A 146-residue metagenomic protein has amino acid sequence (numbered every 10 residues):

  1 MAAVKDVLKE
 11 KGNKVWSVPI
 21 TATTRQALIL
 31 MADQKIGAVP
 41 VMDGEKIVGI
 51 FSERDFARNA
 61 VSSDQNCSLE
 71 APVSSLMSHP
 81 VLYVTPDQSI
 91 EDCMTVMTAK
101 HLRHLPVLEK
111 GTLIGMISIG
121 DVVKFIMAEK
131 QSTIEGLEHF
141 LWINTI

Functional and structural regions predicted by a protein language model:
M1-N13, S52-Y83, S89-T98, I119-I146: Tandem CBS (Bateman) regulatory domains
A3-V48: A positional/architectural concept
L8, L28, L102-L108, L113 (+1 more regions): Generic leucine side-chain signal with a strong bias for well-ordered alpha-helical environments
S17-K35, Y83-H101, L108: The conserved cystathionine-beta-synthase
P19, V39, D43, S68-L69 (+2 more regions): Short linear functional motifs in flexible/disordered or boundary regions
A22-Q34, S62-L76, G111-T112: Short, charge-rich amphipathic segments
M31-Q34, V39-D55, M97, L105-G120: A glycine-centered beta-loop-beta connector
